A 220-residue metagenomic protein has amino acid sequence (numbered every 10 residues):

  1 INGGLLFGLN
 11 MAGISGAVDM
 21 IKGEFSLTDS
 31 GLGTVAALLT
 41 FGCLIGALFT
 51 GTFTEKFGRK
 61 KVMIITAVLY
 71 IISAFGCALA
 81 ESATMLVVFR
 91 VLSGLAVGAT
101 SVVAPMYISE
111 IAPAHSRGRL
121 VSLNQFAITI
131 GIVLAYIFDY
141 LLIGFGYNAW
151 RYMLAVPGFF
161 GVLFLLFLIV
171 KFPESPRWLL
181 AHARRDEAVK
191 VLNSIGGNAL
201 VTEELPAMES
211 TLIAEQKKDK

Functional and structural regions predicted by a protein language model:
I1-K220: Transmembrane-helix signature of 12-pass secondary carriers
